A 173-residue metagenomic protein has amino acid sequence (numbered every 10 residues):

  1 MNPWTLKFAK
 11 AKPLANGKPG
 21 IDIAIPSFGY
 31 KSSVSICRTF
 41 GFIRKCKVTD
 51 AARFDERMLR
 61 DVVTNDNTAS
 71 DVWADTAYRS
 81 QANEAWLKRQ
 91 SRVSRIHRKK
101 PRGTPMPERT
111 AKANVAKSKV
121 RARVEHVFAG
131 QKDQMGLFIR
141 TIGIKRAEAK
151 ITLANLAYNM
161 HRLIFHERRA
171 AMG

Functional and structural regions predicted by a protein language model:
M1-W86: Polybasic low-complexity intrinsically disordered regions
V48, R98-R102: Short, acidic/turn-prone active-site loops that include or flank metal/cofactor- and phosphate-binding residues
R57, A82, G103-T110: Short, charged, surface-exposed secondary-structure boundary motifs
V63, K88-Q90, G173: Short, solvent-exposed amphipathic alpha-helical segments in soluble enzyme and RNA/protein-processing domains
S70-W73, R95-I96, F165-H166: Acidic/polar loop patches that form or flank catalytic/metal-binding clefts of enzymes that bind anionic ligands
T76, R98-K99, H126: Short secondary-structure boundary segments
Q90-R98: Short hydrophobic/aromatic-enriched beta-strand-loop microsegments
K112-G173: Basic, amphipathic alpha-helical segments enriched in Lys/Arg and hydrophobic/aromatic residues
